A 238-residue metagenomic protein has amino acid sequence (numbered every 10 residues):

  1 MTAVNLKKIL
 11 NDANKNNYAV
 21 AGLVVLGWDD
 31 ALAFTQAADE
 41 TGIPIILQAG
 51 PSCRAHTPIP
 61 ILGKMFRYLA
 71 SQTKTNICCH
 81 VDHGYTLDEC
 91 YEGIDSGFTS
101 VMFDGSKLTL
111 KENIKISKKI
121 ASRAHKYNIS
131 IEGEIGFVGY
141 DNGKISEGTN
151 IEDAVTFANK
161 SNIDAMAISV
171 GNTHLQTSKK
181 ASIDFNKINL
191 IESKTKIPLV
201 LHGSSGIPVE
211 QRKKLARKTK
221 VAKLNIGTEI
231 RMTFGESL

Functional and structural regions predicted by a protein language model:
V4-N16, L26-C53, I59-N76, G84-I197 (+2 more regions): Alpha/beta enzyme core
V20-V24, C79-V81, M102, L199-H202 (+1 more regions): Short catalytic-loop micro-motif centered on adjacent basic/acidic residues
E134, L201-S205, N225-E229: Glycine-rich beta-strand-to-loop/alpha-helix junction loops that act as flexible
R217-L238: A hydrophobic, small-residue-rich beta->alpha segment in the mid-to-C-terminal subdomain of diverse proteins
